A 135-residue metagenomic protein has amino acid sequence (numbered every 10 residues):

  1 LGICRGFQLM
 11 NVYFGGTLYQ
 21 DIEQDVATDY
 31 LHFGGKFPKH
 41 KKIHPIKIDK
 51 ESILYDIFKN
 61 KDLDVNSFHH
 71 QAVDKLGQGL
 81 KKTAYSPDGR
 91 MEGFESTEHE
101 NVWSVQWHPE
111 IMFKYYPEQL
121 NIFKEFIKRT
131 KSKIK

Functional and structural regions predicted by a protein language model:
L1-F37: Cysteine-nucleophile active-site neighborhood
E23-K135: Amide-donor transfer/coupling interface in amidating biosynthetic enzymes
